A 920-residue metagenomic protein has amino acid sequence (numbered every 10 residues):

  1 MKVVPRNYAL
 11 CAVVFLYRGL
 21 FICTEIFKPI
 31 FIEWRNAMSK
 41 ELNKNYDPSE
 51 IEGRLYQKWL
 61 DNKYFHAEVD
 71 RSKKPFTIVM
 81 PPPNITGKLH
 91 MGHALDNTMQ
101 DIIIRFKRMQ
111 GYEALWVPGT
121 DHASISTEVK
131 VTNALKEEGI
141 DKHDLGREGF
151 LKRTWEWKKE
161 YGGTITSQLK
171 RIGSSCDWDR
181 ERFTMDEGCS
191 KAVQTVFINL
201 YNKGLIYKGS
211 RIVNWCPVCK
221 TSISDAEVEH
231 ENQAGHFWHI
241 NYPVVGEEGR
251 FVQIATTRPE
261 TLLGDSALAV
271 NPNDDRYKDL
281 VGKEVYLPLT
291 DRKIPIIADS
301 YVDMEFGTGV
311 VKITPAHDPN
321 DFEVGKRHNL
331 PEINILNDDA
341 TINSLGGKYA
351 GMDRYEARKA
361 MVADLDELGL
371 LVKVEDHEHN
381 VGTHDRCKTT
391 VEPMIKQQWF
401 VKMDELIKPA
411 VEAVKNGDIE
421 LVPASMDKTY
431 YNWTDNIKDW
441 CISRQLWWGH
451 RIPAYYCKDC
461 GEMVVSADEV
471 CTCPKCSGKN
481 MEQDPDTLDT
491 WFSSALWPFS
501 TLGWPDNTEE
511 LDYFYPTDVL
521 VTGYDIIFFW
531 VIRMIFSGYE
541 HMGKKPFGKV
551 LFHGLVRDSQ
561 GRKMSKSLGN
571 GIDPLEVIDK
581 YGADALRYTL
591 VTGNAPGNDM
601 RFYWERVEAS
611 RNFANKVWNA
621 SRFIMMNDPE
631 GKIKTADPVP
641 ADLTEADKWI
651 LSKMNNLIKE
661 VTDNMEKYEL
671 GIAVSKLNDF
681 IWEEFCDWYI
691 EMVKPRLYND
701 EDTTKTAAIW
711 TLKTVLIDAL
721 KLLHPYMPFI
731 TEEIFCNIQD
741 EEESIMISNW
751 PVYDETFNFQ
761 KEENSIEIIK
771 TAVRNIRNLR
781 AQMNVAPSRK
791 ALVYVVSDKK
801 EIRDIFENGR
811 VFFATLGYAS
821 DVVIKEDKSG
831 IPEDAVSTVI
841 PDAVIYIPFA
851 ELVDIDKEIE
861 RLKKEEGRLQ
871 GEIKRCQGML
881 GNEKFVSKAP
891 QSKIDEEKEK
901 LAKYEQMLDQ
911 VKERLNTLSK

Functional and structural regions predicted by a protein language model:
Y8-L10, V14-M91, A114, V372-E375 (+2 more regions): Non-catalytic terminal extensions that flank enzyme cores
A9-A12, I30-E33, A37, H239 (+5 more regions): Feature 926 captures the class I aminoacyl-tRNA synthetase adenylation module centered on the KMSKS loop
S39-V79, T132, T154-Q168, Y277-Y301 (+3 more regions): Conserved oxyanion/phosphate-binding beta-strand-loop segments in alpha/beta enzyme cores
K40, R54, K58-N62, T132-F251 (+10 more regions): Residue patterns forming the tRNA-binding/recognition surfaces of aminoacyl-tRNA synthetases and related DALR
E68-V131, T184, V193, I254-T256 (+6 more regions): N-terminal catalytic cores of NTP/NDP-binding nucleotidyl/phosphoryl-transfer enzymes
R71-K73, P81-P82, V117-E128, E181-C189 (+3 more regions): Short, solvent-exposed turn/loop segments enriched in Gly/Ser/Thr/Pro and often Arg
A94-I102, V252-P288, V311-D318, H328-N334 (+2 more regions): Extended active-site and interfacial segments that coordinate phosphate-rich ligands in large catalytic machineries
R105-E113, A134-R147, S167, R171-C176 (+19 more regions): Secondary-structure transition/capping motifs at alpha-helix termini and the adjoining loop/turn into the next element
